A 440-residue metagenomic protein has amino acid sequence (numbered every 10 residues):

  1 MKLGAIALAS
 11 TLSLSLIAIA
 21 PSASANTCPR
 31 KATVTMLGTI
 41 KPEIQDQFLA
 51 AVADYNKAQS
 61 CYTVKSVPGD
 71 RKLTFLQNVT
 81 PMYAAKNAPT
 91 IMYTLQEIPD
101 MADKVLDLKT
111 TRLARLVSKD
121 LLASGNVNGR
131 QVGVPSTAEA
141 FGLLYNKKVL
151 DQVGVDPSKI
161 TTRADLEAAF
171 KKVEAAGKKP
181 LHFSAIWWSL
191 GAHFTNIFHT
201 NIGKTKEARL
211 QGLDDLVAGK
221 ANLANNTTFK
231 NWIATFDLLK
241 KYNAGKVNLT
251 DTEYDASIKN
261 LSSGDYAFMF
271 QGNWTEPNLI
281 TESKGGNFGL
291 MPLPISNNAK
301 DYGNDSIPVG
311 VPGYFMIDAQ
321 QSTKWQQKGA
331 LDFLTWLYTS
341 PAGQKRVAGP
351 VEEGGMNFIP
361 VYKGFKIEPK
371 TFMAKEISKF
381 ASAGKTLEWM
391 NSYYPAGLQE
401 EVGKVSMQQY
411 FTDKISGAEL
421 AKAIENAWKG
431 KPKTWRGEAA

Functional and structural regions predicted by a protein language model:
G4-S10, L16-E97, A427-A440: Conserved N-terminal structural module of periplasmic/extracytoplasmic solute-binding proteins
D54-D120, N126, V132, D151-G154 (+3 more regions): Extracytoplasmic "Venus flytrap"/periplasmic binding protein-like
K57, V153, T281-E353: Extracytoplasmic/periplasmic substrate-recognition and gating elements
P68-N78, T161-E167, N248-S262: Short helix-initiation/N-cap motifs at beta->coil->alpha
R115-L150, K179-P180, D301-P308, T386-S392: A structural signal for short loop-to-beta-strand junctions that line the ligand-binding cleft of periplasmic/secreted
E167-A221, Y266: Extracytoplasmic/periplasmic solute-binding protein
D214-T250: Glycine-centered hinge/linker elements that transmit conformational signals in sensory and ligand-binding systems
E353-P360, M373-W428: C-terminal capping/gating helix-and-loop segments adjacent to ligand/active sites or protein-protein/ligand interfaces
